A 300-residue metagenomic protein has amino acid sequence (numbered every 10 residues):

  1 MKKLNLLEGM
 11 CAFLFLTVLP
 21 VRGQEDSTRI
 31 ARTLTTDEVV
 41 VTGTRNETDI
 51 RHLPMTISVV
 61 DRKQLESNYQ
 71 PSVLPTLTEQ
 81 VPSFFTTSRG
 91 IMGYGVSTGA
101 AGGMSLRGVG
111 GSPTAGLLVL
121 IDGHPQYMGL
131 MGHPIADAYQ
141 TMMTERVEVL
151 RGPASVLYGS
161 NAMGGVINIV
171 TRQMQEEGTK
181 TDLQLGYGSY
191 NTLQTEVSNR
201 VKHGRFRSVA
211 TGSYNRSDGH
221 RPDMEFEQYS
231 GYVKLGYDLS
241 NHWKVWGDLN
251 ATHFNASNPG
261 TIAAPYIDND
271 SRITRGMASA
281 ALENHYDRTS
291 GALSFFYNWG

Functional and structural regions predicted by a protein language model:
Q24-E66, L74: Short, acidic, small-residue-rich periplasmic hinge/interaction motif at the N-terminus of Gram-negative outer-membrane
D37, G102, M163-G165, T179-L183 (+5 more regions): Hydrophobic, lipid-facing positions within transmembrane beta-strands of outer-membrane proteins
I57, L65, L77-T78, V147-V149 (+1 more regions): Non-catalytic regulatory/gating segments with a bias toward low-complexity or hydrophobic composition
P75-H124: Extracytoplasmic beta-strand/coil segments of soluble accessory domains associated with Gram-negative outer-membrane
A115-L117, E177-T181, L193-T195, G204-S208 (+3 more regions): Outer-envelope beta-barrel architecture signal
H124-R151: Short acidic/polar hinge/loop motifs at secondary-structure boundaries that mediate gating or recognition
A154, V166, V170-V201, G212 (+1 more regions): Short strand-turn segments of transmembrane beta-barrel domains in outer membranes, especially the first one or two
S217-M224, Q228, D238, H242-G300: Flexible loop and strand-edge segments within Gram-negative outer membrane beta-barrel domains
